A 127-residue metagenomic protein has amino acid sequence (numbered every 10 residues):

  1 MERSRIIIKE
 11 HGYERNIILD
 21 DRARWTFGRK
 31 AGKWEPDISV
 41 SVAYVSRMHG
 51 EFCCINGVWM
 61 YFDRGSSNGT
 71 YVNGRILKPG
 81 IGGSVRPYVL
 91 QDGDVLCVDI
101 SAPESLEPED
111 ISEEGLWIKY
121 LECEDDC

Functional and structural regions predicted by a protein language model:
M1-A43, V89-V95, I100-C127: Intrinsically disordered, low-complexity acidic Ser/Thr-rich regulatory segments
G12, N56, G74-R75, I100: Residue-level detection of beta-strand-connecting loop/turn positions
G50-E51, G57-V95: Forkhead-associated
